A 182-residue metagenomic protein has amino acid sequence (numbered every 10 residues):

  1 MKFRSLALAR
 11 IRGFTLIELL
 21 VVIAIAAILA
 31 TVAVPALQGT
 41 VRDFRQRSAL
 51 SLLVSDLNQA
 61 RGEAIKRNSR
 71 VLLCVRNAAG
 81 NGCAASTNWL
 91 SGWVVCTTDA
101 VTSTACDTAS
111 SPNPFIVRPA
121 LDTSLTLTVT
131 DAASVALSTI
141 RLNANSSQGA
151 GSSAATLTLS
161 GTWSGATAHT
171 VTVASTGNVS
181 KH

Functional and structural regions predicted by a protein language model:
K2-L6, I28, V32-N58, G62 (+2 more regions): N-terminal helix-rich module
F3-A27: Glycine-centered recognition micro-motifs in short, flexible terminal segments and loops
